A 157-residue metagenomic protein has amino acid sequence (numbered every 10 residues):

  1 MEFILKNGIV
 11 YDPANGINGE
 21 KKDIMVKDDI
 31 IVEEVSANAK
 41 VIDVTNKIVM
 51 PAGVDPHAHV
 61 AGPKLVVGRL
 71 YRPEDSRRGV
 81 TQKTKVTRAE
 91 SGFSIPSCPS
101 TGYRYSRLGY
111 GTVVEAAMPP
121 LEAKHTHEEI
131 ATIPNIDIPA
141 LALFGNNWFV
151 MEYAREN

Functional and structural regions predicted by a protein language model:
M1-N38, D43-V49: N-terminal metal-binding scaffold of metallo-dependent hydrolase/deaminase domains
Y11, A116, F144: Conserved residues at the C-terminal ends of beta-strands
G16, L121, N146: Surface-exposed, flexible loop/turn segments at secondary-structure boundaries
D28, E33-E34, G109-G111, I136: Domain-wide signal for the mature, well-folded portions of proteins, strongly enriched in nucleus-encoded organellar
I42-D43, V114-E115, A140: General beta-strand structural signal in soluble alpha/beta enzymes
K47-E129: Metal-associated gating/positioning segment near the N- to mid-region
I130-N157: Metal-coordinating catalytic core of metallo-dependent amide/deamination hydrolases
